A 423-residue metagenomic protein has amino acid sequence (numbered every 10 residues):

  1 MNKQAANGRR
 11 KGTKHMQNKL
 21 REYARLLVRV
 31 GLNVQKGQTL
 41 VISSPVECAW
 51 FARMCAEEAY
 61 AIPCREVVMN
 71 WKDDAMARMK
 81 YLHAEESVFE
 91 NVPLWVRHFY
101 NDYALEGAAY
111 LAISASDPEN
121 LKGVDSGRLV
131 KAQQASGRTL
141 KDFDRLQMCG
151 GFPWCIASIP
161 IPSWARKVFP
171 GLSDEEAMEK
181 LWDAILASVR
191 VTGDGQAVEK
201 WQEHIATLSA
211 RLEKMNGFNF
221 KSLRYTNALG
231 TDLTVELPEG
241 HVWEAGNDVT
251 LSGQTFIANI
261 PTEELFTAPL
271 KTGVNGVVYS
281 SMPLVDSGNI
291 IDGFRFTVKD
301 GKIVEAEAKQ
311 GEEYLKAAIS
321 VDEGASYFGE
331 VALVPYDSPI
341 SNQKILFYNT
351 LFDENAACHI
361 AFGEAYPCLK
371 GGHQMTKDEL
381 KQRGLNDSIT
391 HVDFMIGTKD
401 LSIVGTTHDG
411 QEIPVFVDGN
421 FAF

Functional and structural regions predicted by a protein language model:
A5-A6: Acidic, Ala/Val/Gly-enriched low-complexity intrinsically disordered segments
R10-N275, G405, Q411-P414, F421-F423: Active-site bordering "gate/hinge" segments that shape substrate access to catalytic or cofactor-binding pockets
K122-D125, A165-P170, N247-D248, N289-D292 (+3 more regions): A short secondary-structure junction signal
N216-K221, I290-D292, M395-S402: A short, compositionally biased
L265-E323: Long, well-ordered mid-to-C-terminal structural blocks that present hydrophobic/aromatic surfaces
K271-T272, S287-N289, T297-V298, D322-S326 (+3 more regions): A structural signal for short secondary-structure junctions
I303-Q374: Dual-mode signal for accessory low-complexity, basic/Gly-rich regions
E379-F423: Extended hydrophobic packing segments that form well-structured cores
